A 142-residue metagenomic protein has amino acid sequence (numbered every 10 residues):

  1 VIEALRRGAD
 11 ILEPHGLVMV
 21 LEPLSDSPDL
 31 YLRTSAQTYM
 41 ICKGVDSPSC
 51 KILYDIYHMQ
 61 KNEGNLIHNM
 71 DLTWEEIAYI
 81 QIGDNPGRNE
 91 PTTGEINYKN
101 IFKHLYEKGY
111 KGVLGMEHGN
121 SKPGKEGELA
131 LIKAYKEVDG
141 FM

Functional and structural regions predicted by a protein language model:
V1-H15: An active-site-proximal structural segment forming one wall of the substrate-binding cleft that immediately precedes
R6, L32-Y54, H58-M142: Histidine-acidic metal/acid-base catalytic patches
L12-V45: Basic- and aromatic-lined ligand-binding clefts that recognize polyanionic substrates
